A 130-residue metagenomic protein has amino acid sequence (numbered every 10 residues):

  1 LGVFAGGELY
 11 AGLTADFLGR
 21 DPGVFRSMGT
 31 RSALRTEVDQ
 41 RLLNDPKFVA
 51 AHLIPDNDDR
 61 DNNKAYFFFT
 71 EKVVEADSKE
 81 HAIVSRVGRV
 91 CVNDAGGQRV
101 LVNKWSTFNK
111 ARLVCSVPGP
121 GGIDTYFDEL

Functional and structural regions predicted by a protein language model:
L1-L130: Disulfide-stabilized extracellular ectodomains of secreted/luminal proteins, especially beta-rich
